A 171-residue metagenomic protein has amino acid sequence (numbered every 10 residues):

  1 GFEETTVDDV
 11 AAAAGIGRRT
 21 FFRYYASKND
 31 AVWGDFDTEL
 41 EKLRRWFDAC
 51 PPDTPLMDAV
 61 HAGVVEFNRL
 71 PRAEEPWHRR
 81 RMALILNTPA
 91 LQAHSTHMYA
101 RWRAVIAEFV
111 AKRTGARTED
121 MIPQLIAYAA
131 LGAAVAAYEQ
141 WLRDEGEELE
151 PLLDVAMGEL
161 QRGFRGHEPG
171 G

Functional and structural regions predicted by a protein language model:
G1-F2, F22-W33: HTH DNA-binding helix-turn interface
F2-D9: Ser/Thr-centered, proline-biased regulatory motifs and S/T-rich low-complexity segments located at helix/coil boundaries
D9-A13, F21, V60: Append "Primarily bacterial transcriptional regulators
G34, E41-R81: Hydrophobic alpha-helical connector segments
P71, A137-E145: Secondary-structure edge/capping motif, primarily at the C-terminal ends of alpha-helices and the immediately following
P89-T114, M121-Y128: Amphipathic alpha-helical packing segments from all-alpha helical-bundle domains
E108, R143-G171: C-terminal peripheral helix-coil segments that are non-catalytic and often amphipathic
